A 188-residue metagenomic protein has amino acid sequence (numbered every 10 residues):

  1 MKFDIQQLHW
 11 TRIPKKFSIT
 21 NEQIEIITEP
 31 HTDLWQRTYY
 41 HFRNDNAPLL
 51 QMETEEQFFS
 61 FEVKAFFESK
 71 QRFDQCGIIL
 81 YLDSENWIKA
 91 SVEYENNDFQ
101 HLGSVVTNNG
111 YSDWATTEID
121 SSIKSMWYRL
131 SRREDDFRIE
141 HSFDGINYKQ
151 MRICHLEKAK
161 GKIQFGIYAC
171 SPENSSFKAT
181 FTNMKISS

Functional and structural regions predicted by a protein language model:
M1-S188: Extracellular glycan-recognition regions
